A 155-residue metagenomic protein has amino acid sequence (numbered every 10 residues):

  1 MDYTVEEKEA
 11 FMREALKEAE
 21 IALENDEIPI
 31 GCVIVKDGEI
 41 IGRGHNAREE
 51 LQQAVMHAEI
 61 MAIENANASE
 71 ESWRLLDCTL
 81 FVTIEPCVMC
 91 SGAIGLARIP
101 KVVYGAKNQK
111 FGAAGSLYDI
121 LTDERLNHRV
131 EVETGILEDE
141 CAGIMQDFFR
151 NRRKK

Functional and structural regions predicted by a protein language model:
M1-N25, W73, P86-K155: Zinc-dependent deaminase
A15, A19-A22, C32, G42 (+3 more regions): Small-residue (primarily alanine) positions within well-ordered alpha-helices, especially packing/interaction faces
I28-I30, C78: Short loop/turn microsegments at loop-to-beta-strand junctions
I30-G38: Short beta-strand scaffold segments in enzyme catalytic cores
K36-D37, E64, L76: A cytosolic small-molecule/anion-sensing beta-strand core signal
I41-R48: Short beta->alpha transition motifs characteristic of CBS
E50-I60: A short, polar/charged loop-to-alpha-helix boundary motif
S72-I84: Immediate flanking context of iron-sulfur cluster ligation sites
